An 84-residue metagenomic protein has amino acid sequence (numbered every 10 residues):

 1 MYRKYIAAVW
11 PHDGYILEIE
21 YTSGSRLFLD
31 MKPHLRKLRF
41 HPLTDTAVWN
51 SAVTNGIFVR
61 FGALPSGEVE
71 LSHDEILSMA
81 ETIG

Functional and structural regions predicted by a protein language model:
M1-G84: Motif-centric detector for short Cys/His coordination patterns
